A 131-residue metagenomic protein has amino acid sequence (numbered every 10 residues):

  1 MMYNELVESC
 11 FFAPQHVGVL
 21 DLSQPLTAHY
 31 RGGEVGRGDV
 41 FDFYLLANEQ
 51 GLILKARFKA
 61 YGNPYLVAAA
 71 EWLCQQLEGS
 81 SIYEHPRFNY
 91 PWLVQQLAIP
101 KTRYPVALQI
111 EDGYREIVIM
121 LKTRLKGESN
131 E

Functional and structural regions predicted by a protein language model:
M1-E131: Domain-level signature for proteins that mediate thiol-based redox and metal-cofactor handling
